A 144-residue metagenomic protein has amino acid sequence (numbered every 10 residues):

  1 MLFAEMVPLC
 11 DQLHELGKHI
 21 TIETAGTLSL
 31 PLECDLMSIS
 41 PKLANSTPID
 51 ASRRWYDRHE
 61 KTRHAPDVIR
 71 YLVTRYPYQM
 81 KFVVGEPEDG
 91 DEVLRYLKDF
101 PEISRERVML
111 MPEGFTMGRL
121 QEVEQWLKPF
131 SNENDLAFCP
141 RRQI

Functional and structural regions predicted by a protein language model:
L2-Q143: Conserved AdoMet/S-adenosylmethionine-binding subsite of the radical SAM
